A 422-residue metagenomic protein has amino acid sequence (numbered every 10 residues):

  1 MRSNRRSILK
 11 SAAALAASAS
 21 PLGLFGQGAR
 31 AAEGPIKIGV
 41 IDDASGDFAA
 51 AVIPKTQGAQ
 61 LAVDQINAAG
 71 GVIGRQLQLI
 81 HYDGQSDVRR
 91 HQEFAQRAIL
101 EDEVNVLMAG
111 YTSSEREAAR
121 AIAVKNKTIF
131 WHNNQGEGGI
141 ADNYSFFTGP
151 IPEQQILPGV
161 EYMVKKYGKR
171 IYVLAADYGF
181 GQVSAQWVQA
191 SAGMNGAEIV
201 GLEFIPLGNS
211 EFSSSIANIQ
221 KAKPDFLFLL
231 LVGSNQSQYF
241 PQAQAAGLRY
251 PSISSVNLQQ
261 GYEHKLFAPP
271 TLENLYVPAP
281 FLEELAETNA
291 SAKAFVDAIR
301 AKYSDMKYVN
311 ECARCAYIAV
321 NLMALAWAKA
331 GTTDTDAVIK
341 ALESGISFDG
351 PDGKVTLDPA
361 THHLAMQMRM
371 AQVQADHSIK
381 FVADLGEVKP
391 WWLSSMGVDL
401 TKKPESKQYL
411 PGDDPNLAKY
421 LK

Functional and structural regions predicted by a protein language model:
M1-S3, A16-A19: Secretory targeting signals
R2-S11, F25-K422: Extracytosolic ligand-binding ectodomains
P21-G23: Hydrophobic h-region of N-terminal signal peptides that target proteins for export in Gram-negative bacteria
